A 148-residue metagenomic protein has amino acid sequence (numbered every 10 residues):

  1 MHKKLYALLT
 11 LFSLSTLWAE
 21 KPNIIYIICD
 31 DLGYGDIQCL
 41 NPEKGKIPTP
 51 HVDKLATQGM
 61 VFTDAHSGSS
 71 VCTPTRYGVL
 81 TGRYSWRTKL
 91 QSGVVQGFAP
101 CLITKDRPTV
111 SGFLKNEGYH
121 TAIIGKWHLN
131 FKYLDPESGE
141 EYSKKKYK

Functional and structural regions predicted by a protein language model:
H2-K3, W18-K148: Formylglycine-dependent sulfatase
K4-S15: Sec-dependent N-terminal signal peptides
